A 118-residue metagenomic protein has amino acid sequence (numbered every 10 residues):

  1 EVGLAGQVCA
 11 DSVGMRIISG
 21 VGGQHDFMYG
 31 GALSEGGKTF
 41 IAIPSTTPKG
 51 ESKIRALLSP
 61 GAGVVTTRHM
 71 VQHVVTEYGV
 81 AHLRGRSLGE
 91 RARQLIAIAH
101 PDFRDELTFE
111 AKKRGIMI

Functional and structural regions predicted by a protein language model:
E1-I118: Conserved phosphate- and dinucleotide-binding cores of soluble alpha/beta proteins, encompassing both enzyme active
